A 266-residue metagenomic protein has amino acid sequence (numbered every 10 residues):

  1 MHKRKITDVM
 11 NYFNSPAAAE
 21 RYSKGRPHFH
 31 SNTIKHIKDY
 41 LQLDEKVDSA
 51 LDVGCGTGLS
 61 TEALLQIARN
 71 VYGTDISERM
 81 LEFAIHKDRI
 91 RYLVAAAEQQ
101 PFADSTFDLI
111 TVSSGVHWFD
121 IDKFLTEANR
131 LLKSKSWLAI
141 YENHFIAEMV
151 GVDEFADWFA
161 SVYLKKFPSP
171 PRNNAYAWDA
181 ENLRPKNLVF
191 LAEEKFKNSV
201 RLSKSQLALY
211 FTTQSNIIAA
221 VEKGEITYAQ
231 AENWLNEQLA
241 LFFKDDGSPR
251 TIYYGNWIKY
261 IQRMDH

Functional and structural regions predicted by a protein language model:
H2-E45: Conserved class I S-adenosyl-L-methionine
S49-L51, T57-Q99: Class I SAM-dependent methyltransferase SAM/SAH-binding core
R69, K133-S136: A short helix->loop->beta-strand "cap" motif at the edges of active sites that frequently abuts
E98-L109: A short acidic, Gly/Pro-enriched loop at the edge of an enzyme's catalytic core that lines a small-molecule cofactor
D108-D122: A short SAM/SAH-binding and catalytic strip from SAM-dependent methyltransferases
K123-S134: A short glycine-rich, Lys/Arg-flanked "PGG" loop and its adjoining helix->strand segment in the class I
K135-S203: Conserved catalytic/acceptor-binding region of the Class I
D179-H266: Conserved Class I S-adenosyl-L-methionine
